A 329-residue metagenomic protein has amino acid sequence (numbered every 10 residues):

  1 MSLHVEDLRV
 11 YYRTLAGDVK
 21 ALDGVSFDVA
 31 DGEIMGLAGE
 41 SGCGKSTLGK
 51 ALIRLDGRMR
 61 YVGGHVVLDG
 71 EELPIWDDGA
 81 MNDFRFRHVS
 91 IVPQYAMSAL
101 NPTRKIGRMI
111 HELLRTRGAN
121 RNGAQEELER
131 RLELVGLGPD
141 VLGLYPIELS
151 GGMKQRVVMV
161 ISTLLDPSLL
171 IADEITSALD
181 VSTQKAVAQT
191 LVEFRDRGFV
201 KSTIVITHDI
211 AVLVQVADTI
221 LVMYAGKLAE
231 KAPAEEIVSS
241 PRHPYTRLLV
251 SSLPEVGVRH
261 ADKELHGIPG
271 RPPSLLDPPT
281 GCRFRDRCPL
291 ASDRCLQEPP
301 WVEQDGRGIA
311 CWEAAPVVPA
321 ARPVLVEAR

Functional and structural regions predicted by a protein language model:
Y61-E72: Conserved ABC transporter NBD signature motif
E72, N122-D140, V250-S251: Conserved ABC ATPase "signature" region
Y145-L149, M153: Conserved ABC ATPase signature
L164-S168: A short, proline-enriched helix->beta-strand linker immediately N-terminal to the Walker B motif in ABC-type P-loop
L179-R259: P-loop NTP-binding/switch modules centered on Walker-like glycine-rich loops
P233-R329: Charged, flexible cofactor/metal-binding loops and thiol motifs
